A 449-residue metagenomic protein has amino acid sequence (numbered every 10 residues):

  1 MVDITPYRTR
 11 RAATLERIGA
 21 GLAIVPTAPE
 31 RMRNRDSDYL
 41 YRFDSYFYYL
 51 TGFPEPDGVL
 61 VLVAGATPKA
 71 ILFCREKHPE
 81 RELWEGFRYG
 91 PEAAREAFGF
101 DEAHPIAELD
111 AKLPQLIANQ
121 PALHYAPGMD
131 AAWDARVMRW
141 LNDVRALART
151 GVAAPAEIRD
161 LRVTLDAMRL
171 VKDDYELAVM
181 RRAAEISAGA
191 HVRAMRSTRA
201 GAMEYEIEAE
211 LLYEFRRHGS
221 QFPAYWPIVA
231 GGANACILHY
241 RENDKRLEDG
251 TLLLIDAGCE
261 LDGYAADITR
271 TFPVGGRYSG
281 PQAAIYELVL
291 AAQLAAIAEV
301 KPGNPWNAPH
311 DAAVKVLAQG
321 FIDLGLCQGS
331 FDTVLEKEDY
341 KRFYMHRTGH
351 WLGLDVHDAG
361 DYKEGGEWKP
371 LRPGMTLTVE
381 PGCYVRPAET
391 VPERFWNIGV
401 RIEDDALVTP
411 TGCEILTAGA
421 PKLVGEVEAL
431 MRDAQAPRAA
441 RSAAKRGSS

Functional and structural regions predicted by a protein language model:
M1-S449: Active-site neighborhoods and metal-handling regions in enzymes and metal-associated proteins
